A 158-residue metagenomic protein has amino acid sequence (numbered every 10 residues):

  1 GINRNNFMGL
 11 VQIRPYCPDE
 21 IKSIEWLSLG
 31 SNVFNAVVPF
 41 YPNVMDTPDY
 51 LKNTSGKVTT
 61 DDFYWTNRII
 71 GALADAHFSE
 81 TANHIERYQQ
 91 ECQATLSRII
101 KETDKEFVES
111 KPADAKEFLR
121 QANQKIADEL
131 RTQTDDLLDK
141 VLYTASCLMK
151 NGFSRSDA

Functional and structural regions predicted by a protein language model:
G1-A158: C-terminus-biased signal that marks the final domain/tail of proteins
